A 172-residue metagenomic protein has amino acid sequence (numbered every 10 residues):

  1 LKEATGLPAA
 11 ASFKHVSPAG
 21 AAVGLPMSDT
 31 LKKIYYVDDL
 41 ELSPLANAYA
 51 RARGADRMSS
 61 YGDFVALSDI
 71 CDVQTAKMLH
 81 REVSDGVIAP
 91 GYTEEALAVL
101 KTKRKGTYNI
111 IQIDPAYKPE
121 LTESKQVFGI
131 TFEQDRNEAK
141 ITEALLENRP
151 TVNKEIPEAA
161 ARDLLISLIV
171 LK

Functional and structural regions predicted by a protein language model:
L1-K172: ATP-dependent carboxylate/acyl-activation modules
